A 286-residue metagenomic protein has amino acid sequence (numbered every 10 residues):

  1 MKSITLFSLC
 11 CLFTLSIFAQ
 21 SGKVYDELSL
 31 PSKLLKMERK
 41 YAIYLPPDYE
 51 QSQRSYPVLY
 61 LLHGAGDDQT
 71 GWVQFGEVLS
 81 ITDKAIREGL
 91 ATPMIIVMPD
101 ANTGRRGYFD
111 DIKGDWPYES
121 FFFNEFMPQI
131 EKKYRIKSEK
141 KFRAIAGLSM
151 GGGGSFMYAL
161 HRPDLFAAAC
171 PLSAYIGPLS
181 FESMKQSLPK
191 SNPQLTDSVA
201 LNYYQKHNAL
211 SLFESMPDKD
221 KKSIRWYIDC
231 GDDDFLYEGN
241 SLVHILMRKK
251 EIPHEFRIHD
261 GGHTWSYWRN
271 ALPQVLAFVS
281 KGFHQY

Functional and structural regions predicted by a protein language model:
M1-L6: Positively charged n-region of N-terminal signal peptides that target proteins for export
Q20-Y286: Non-catalytic cap/lid and distal C-terminal segments of serine-dependent acyl enzymes
